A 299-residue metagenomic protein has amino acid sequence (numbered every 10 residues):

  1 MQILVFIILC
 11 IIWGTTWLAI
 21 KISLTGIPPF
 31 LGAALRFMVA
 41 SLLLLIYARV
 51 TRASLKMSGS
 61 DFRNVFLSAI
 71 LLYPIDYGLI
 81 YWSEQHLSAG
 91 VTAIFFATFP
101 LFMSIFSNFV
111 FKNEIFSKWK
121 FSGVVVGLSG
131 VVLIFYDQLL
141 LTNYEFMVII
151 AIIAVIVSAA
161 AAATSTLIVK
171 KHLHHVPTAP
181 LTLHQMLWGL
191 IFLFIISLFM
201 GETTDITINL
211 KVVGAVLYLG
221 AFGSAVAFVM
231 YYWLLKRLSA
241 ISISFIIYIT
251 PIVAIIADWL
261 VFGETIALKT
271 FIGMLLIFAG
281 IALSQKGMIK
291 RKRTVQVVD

Functional and structural regions predicted by a protein language model:
M1-L31, Y144-K171, I191-F192, Q296-D299: Glycine-/small-residue-enriched transmembrane alpha-helix faces in small-molecule transporters and effluxers
M1-Q2, G26-F30, A34, M57-R63 (+3 more regions): Juxtamembrane helix-entry segments on the extracytoplasmic side of multipass membrane proteins
I12, T16-W17, L45-F96, L133 (+1 more regions): Specific transmembrane alpha-helical segments of multi-pass solute transporters/efflux pumps, especially DMT/EamA
G26-I75, P100-F106, A160-S165, T182-G201 (+2 more regions): Transmembrane alpha-helices of multi-pass small-molecule transport proteins
L31-L42, L72, I80-W119, A240-W259: Specific alpha-helical transmembrane segments that line the substrate/conduction pathway and gating interfaces
A33-F37, Y136, V212-G214, Y248-D299: C-terminal-most transmembrane helix of multi-pass membrane proteins
A33-L35, T92-T98, L167-I191, G220-L260: Helix-helix packing/entry segments at the starts of transmembrane helices
G59-N64, A93-F96, K112-L133, I149 (+2 more regions): Loop-to-transmembrane alpha-helix entry segments
